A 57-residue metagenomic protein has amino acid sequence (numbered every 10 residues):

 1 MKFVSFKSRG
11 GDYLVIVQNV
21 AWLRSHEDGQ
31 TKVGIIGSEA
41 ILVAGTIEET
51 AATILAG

Functional and structural regions predicted by a protein language model:
M1-G57: Acidic, Ser/Thr- and proline-rich intrinsically disordered linker/docking segments of eukaryotic scaffolds
